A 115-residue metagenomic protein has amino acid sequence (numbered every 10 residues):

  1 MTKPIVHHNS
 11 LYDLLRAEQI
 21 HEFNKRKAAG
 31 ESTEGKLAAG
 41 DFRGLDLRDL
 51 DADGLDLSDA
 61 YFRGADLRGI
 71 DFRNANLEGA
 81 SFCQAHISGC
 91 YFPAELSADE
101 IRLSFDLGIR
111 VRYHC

Functional and structural regions predicted by a protein language model:
M1-I5: Terminal targeting and flexible regions in eukaryotic proteins, enriched in but not limited to LRR-containing proteins
H7, L11-L14, I20-C115: Tandem repeat scaffolds
